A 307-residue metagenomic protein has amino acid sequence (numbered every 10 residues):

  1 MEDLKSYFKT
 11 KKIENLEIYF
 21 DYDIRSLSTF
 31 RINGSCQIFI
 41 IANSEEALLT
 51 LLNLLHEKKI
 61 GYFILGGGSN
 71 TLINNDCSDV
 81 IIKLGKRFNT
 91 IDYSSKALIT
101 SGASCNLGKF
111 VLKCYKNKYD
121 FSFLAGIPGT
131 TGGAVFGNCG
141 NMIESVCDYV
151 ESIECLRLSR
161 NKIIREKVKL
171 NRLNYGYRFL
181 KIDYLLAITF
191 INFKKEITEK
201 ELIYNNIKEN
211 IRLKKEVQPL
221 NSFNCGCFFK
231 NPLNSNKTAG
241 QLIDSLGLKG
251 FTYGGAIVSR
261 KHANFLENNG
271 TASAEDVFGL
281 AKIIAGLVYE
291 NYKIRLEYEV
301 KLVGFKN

Functional and structural regions predicted by a protein language model:
M1-K9, A47, L51, N106 (+8 more regions): General structural feature for long, well-ordered alpha-helical segments within catalytic domains of soluble enzymes
E2-A134: Anion-binding (especially nucleotide phosphate/pyrophosphate-binding) glycine-rich loop and adjoining beta-alpha core
S26, T71, L156-L158, K162-K282 (+2 more regions): Phosphate/pyrophosphate- and phosphate-bearing ligand-binding catalytic cores of soluble enzymes
N33-G34, I38-E45, L72-N89, F136-L170 (+1 more regions): Structural signature of FAD isoalloxazine-binding scaffolds in flavoprotein oxidoreductases
K58, L65-G67, Y149, S222-F223 (+1 more regions): Short, basic and Ser/Thr-rich N-terminal targeting/leader segments
N70-T71, V111-L112, F121-A125, N138-S145 (+3 more regions): A generic local secondary-structure boundary/capping motif
S101, N138, N268: Thr-Gly-centered strand-to-loop micro-motif
